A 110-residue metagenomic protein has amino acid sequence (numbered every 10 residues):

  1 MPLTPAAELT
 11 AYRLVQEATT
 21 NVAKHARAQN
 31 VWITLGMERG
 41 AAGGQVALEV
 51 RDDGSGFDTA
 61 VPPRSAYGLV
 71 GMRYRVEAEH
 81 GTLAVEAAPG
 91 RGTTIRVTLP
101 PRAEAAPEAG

Functional and structural regions predicted by a protein language model:
M1-G110: Coiled-coil dimerization/phosphotransfer module
